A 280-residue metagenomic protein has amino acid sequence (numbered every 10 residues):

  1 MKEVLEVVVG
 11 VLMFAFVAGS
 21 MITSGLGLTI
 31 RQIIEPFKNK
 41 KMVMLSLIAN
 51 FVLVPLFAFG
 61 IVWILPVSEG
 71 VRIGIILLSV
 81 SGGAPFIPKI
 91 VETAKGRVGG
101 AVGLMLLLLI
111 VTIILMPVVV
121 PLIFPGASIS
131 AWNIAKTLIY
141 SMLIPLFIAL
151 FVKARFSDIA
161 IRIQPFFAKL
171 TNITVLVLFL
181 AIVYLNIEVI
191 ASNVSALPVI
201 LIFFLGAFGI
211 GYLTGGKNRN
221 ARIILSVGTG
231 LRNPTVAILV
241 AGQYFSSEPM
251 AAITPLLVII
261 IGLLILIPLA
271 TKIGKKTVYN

Functional and structural regions predicted by a protein language model:
M1-N280: Alpha-helical transmembrane segments of multi-pass small-molecule/ion transporters
